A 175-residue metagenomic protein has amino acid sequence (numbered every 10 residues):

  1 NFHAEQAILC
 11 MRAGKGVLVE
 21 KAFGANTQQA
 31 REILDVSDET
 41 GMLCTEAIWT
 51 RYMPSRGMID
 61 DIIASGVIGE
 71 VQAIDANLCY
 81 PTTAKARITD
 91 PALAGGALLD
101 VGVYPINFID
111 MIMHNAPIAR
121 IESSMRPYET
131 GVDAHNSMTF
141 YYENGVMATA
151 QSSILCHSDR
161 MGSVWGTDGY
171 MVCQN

Functional and structural regions predicted by a protein language model:
N1, I68, M171-N175: Short, intrinsically disordered, charge-balanced linker/junction segments flanking boundaries in proteins
N1-V36: Beta-loop-alpha module in the N-terminal Rossmann-like domain of NAD(P)-dependent dehydrogenases, especially those
A13-K15, T40-L43, V146: A short helix->loop->beta-strand "cap" motif at the edges of active sites that frequently abuts
V19-E20, C44-E46, A150, C173: Hydrophobic residues in well-ordered beta-strands that form the structural core
K21, G66, G145: Conserved G/P- and acidic residue-centered "switch" motifs that form tight phosphate/ATP-binding loops in soluble
E32-W49, G69-A76: Rossmann-fold dehydrogenase core element
T50-E122, Y128-E129: Predominantly a Rossmann-like dinucleotide-binding segment in NAD(P)-dependent oxidoreductases
I106-N175: Contiguous beta-strand/loop segments that form the cofactor/metal-binding neighborhood of enzyme cores
